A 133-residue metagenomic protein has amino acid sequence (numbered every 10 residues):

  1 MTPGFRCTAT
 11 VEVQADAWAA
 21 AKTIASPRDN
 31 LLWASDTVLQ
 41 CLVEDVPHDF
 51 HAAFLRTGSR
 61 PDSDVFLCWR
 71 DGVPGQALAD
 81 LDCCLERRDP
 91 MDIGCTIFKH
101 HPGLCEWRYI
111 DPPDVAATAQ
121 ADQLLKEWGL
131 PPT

Functional and structural regions predicted by a protein language model:
M1-T133: Intrinsically disordered, low-complexity regulatory regions of eukaryotic proteins
